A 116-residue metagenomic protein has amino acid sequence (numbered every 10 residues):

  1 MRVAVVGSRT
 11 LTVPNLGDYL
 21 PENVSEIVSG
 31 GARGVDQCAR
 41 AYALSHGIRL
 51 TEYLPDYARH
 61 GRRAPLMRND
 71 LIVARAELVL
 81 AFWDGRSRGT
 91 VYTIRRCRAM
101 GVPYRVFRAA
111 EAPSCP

Functional and structural regions predicted by a protein language model:
M1-C115: Acidic/glycine-enriched connector segments
